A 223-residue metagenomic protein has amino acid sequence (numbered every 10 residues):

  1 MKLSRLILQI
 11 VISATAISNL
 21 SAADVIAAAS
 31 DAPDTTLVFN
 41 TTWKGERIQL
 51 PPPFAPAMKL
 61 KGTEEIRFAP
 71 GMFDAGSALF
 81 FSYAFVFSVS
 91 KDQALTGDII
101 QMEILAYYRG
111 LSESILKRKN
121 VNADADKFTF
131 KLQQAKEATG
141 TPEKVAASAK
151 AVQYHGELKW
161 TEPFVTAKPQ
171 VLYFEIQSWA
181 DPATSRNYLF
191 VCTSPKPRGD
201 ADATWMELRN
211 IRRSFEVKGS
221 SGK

Functional and structural regions predicted by a protein language model:
M1-R5: Positively charged n-region of N-terminal signal peptides that target proteins for export
Q9-N19: Bacterial N-terminal signal peptides
A22-A27, K223: Low-complexity, Gly/Pro
V25-I100: N-terminal Sec/ER secretory leader and immediately downstream segment of secreted/extracellular precursors
L50, I100-Y107, T204-E207, I211: Stable alpha-helical elements in mature extracytoplasmic
A55, R109-L116, E216-S220: Sec-exported extracytoplasmic/periplasmic mature domains
G71-E162: Conserved polar/disulfide-associated segments of primarily extracytoplasmic proteins
K144-G222: Short, well-structured beta-strand
